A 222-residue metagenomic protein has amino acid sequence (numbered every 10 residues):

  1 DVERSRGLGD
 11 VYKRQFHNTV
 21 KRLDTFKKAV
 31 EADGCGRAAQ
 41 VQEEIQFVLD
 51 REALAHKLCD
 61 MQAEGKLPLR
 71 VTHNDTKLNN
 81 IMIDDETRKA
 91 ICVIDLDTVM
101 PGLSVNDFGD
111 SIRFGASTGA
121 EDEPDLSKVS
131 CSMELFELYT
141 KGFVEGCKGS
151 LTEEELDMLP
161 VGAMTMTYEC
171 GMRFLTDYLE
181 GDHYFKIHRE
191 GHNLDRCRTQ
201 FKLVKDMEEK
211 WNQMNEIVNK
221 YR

Functional and structural regions predicted by a protein language model:
D1-Y12: Single conserved hydrophobic/aromatic residue that forms the stacking wall/gate of nucleotide- or nucleobase-binding
K13-M61: Active-site catalytic-loop/activation-segment of kinase and kinase-like phosphoryl-transfer enzymes
R14-A29, S130-Y139, T167-Y168, H188-M207: Short, mixed-charge aromatic SLiMs
A32, L54-M61, L96, F114-S117 (+2 more regions): Conserved helix-loop functional segments at active or binding sites
D33, E169-R222: ATP/Mg2+ or Mg2+-diphosphate-binding catalytic cores that bind nucleotide phosphates or diphosphates via glycine-rich
A53-N106: Active-site acidic catalytic loop and adjacent metal/ATP-binding pocket of ATP-dependent phosphoryl transfer enzymes
P101, V105-G149, T165-Y184: Active-site activation/catalytic loop segments of kinase-like enzymes and analogous catalytic loops in related
L151-A163: All-alpha amphipathic helical-bundle segments outside canonical DNA-binding/catalytic cores that form hydrophobic
